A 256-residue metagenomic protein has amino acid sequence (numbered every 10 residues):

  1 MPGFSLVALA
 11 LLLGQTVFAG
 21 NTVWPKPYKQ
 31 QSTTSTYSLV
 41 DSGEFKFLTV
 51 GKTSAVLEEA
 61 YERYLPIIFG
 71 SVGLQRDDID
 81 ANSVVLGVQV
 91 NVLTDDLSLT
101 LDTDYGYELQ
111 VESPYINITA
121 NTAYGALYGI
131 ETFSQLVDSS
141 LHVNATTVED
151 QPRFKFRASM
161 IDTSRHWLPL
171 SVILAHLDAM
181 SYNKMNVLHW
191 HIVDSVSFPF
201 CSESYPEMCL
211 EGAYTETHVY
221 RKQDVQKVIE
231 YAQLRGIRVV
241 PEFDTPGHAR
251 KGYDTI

Functional and structural regions predicted by a protein language model:
P2-R157: Acidic, contiguous N-terminal accessory segments
L99-I256: Feature activates predominantly on carbohydrate-active enzymes
